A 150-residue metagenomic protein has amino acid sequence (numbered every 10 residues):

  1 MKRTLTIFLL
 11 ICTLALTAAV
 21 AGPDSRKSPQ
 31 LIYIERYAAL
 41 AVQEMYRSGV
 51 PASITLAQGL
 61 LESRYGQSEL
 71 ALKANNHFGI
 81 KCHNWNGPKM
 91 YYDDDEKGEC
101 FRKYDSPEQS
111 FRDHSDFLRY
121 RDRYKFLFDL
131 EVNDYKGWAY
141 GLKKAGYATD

Functional and structural regions predicted by a protein language model:
M1-I7: Short, low-complexity, intrinsically disordered N-terminal peptides in bacterial proteins
K2, L16-D150: Catalytic cores of secreted/periplasmic lytic hydrolases that degrade extracellular macromolecules
I7-T17: Bacterial N-terminal signal peptides
